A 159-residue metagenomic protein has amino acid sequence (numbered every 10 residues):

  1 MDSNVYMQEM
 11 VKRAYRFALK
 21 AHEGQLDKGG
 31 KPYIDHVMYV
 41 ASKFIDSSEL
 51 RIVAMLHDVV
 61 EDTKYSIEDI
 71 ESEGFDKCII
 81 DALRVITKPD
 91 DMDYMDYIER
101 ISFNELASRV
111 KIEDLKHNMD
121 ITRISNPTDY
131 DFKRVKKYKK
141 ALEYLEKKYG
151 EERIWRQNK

Functional and structural regions predicted by a protein language model:
M1-K159: Active-site helical microenvironments for divalent-metal-assisted chemistry
